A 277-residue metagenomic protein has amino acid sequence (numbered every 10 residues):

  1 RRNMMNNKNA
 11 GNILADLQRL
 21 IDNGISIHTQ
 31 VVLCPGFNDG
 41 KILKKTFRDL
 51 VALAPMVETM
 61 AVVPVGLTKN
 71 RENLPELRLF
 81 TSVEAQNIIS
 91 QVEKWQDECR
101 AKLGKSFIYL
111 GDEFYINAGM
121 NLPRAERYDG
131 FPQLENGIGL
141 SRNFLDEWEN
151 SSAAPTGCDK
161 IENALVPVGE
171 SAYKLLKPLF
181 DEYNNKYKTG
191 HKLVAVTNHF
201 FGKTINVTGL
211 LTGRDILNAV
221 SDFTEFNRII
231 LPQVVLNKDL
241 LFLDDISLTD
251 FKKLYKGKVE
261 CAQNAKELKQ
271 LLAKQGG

Functional and structural regions predicted by a protein language model:
R1-L20, S26-N38, V57-V65: Core AdoMet radical
K8-G11, K44-K45, L243-L248: Charged helix-capping and loop-helix junction motifs
I13, L43, A85-I88: Aromatic/hydrophobic pocket-lining residues that form the small-molecule binding cavity in soluble enzyme cores
I13-D16, T46, L176-L179: Hydrophobic side chains in well-ordered alpha-helices
G24-T29, K160-A164: Short, surface-exposed connector motifs at secondary-structure boundaries
D39-V51: Catalytic cores of alpha/beta
L53, G66-G277: Auxiliary Fe-S-binding modules of radical SAM enzymes
